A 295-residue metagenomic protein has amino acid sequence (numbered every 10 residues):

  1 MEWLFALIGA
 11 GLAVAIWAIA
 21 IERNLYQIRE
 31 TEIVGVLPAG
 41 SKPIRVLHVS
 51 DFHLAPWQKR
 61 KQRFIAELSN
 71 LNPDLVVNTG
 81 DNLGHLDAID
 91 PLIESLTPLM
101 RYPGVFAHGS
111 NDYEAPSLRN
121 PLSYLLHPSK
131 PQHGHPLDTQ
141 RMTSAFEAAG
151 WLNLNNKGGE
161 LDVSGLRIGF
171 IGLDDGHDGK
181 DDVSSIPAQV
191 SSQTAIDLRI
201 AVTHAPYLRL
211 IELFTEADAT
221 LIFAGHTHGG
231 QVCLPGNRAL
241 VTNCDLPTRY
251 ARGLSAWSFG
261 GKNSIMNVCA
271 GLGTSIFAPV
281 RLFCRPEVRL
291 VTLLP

Functional and structural regions predicted by a protein language model:
A6-E94: N-terminal active-site segment of His-dependent metallophosphoesterases
V34-L47, W151-L152, G158-F170, L198 (+2 more regions): Beta-strand-turn-beta hairpins that frame and shape the catalytic cleft of phosphate-ester-processing enzymes
G35, R60-D162: Core catalytic region of metal-dependent phosphoesterases/phosphodiesterases, especially metallo-beta-lactamase-like
P43-Q62, L83-H85, E114-G134, R238-P247 (+1 more regions): Acidic/histidine-rich helix-loop elements that form or flank divalent-metal/phosphate-binding sites at the catalytic
H48-S50, L75-D81, G104-S110, L154-K157 (+3 more regions): Active-site neighborhood of phospho(di)ester-bond hydrolases with catalytic His/Asp-centered motifs
L54-W57, L83-D87, S110-S117, L154-S164 (+5 more regions): Active-site environment of divalent metal-dependent phosphoester hydrolases
R119-W151, K157-G158, V163-E212, A278-R281: Binuclear metal-dependent hydrolase catalytic cores centered on His/Asp/Glu-rich metal-binding motifs
P206-R289: Conserved beta-sheet core of the metallophosphoesterase superfamily
